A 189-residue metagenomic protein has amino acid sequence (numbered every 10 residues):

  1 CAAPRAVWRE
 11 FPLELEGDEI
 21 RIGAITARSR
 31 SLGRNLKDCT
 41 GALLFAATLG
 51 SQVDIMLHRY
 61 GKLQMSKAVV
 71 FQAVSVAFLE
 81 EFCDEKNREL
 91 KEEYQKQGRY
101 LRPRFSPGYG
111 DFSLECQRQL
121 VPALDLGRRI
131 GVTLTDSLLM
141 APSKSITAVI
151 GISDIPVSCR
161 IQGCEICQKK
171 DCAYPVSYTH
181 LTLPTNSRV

Functional and structural regions predicted by a protein language model:
C1-F71: Active-site helix-to-loop segments that bind/position phosphate- or nucleotide-bearing substrates and donors across
A3-R9, L90-F105: Flexible, glycine/charged-enriched surface loops at secondary-structure junctions
L57-H58, V176-Y178: Short conserved micro-motifs at the rims of enzyme active sites and ligand-binding pockets
S66, A73-C83: Compact, glycine/acidic-enriched structural inserts
F82, N87-L90: Acidic, metal/cofactor-coordinating or nucleic-acid-engaging core segments within structured domains
Q97-Y174: Short terminal or interdomain "cap/linker" segment that borders an active site or interface and mediates
T179-T185: Conserved small/polar residues in nucleotide/adenosyl-binding loops
